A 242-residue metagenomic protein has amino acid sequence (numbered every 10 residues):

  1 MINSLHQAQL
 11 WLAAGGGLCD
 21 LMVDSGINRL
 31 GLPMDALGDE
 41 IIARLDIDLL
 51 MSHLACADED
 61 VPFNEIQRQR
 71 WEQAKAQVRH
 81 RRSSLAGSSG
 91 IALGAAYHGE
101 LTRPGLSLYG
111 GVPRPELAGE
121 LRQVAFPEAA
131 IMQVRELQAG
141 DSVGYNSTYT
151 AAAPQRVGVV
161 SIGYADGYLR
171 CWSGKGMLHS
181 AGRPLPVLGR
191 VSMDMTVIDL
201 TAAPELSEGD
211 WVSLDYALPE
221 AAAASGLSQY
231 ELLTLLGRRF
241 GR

Functional and structural regions predicted by a protein language model:
M1-S84, Y97-H98: Active-site-proximal beta-alpha core segment in soluble small-molecule metabolic enzymes
Q9-L12, E72, E128-M132, Y230-L233: Predominant activation on well-ordered alpha-helical scaffold segments within soluble catalytic domains
A14, A43-R44, Q77, L93-A95 (+6 more regions): Solvent-exposed alpha-helices and their adjacent loops that cap or buttress functional pockets in soluble metabolic
L21, L50, G87, G105 (+3 more regions): Conserved, mostly hydrophobic/aromatic
S25, L54, S88, L106-S107 (+1 more regions): Active-site metal-binding loops of divalent metal-dependent hydrolases
N28, A57, Y109-G111, Q138-A139 (+1 more regions): Short, acidic Gly/Pro/Ser/Thr-rich loop/turn segments
D60-P154: Anionic-ligand-binding alpha/beta catalytic cores of soluble enzymes and soluble regulatory domains that recognize
E136-R242: C-terminal accessory subdomain/extension
